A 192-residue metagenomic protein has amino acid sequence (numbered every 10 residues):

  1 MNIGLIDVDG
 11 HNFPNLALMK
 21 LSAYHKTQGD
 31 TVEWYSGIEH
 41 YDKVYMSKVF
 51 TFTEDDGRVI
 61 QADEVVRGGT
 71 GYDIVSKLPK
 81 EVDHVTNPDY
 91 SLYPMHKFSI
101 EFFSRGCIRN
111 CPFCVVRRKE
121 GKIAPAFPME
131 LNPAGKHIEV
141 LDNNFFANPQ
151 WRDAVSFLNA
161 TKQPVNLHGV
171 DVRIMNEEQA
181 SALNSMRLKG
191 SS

Functional and structural regions predicted by a protein language model:
M1-G4, D42-Y45, D63-R67, F98-I100 (+3 more regions): Hydrophobic beta-strand segments of well-ordered beta-sheets in folded domains
M1-R67, Y72-D73: A short, structured N-terminal alpha-helical element that caps or precedes a catalytic domain
D9-N12, V49-T53, G71-I74, C107-R109 (+3 more regions): Short, solvent-exposed loop/turn segments at secondary-structure junctions
S36-D42, V59-A62, P94-H96, E130-G135 (+2 more regions): Flexible, charged surface loops at secondary-structure boundaries
V44, C107, C111, V140: Conserved, mostly hydrophobic/aromatic
V65-S91: Ser/Thr/Gly-rich flexible loops in soluble cytosolic domains mediating phosphotransfer, phosphorylation
P94-A134: Canonical Radical SAM [4Fe-4S] cluster-binding loop centered on the CxxxCxxC motif and its immediate flanking residues
P133-S192: Conserved SAM/AdoMet-binding glycine-rich loop
